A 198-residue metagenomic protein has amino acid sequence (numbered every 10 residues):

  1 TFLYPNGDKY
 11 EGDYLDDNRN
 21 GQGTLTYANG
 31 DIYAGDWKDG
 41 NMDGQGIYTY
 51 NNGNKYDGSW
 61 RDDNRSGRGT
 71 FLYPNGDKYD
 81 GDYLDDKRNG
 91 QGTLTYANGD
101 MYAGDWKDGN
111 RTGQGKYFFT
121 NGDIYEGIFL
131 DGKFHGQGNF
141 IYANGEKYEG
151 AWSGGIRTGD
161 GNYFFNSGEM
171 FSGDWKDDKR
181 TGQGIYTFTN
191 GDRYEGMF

Functional and structural regions predicted by a protein language model:
Y4, Q22, Y27, Q45-Y48 (+10 more regions): Intrinsically disordered, low-complexity repeat/linker tracts enriched for polar/charged residues
P5-G7, A28-G30, N51-G53, P74-G76 (+5 more regions): Glycine-centered tight beta-turn/hairpin loop motif at sheet-sheet or coil-to-beta transitions
K9-R19, I32-D43, K55-G67, K78-N89 (+5 more regions): Conserved anchor residues at repeat-unit boundaries in beta-strand-based tandem repeats, strongest for the MORN repeat
